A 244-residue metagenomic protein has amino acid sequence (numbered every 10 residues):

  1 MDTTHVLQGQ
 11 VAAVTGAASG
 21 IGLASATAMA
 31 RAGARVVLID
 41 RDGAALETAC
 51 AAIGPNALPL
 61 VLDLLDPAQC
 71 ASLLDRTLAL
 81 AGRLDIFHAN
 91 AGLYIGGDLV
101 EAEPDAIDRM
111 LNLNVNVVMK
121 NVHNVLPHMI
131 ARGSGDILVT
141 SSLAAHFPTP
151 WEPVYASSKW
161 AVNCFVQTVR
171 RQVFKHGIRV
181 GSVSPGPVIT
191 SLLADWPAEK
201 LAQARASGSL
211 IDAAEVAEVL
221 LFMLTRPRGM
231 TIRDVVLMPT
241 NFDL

Functional and structural regions predicted by a protein language model:
V11, A18-S19: Conserved glycine-rich cofactor-binding loop
G43-A44, V61-L73, P104: The beta1-alpha1 cofactor-binding region of Rossmann-like NAD(H)/NADP(H)-dependent oxidoreductases
D98-L99, A106-L111: Substrate-binding pocket helix/loop in short-chain dehydrogenase/reductase
V100, F147-P153, G208: Active-site loop immediately N-terminal to the catalytic Tyr-X3-Lys motif of short-chain dehydrogenase/reductase
V122, S158: Active-site helix of classical SDR
S142: Residue(s) in the substrate-gating loop at a strand-loop-helix junction that position the organic substrate next
S182-V183, Q203-L244: C-terminal helical subdomain
